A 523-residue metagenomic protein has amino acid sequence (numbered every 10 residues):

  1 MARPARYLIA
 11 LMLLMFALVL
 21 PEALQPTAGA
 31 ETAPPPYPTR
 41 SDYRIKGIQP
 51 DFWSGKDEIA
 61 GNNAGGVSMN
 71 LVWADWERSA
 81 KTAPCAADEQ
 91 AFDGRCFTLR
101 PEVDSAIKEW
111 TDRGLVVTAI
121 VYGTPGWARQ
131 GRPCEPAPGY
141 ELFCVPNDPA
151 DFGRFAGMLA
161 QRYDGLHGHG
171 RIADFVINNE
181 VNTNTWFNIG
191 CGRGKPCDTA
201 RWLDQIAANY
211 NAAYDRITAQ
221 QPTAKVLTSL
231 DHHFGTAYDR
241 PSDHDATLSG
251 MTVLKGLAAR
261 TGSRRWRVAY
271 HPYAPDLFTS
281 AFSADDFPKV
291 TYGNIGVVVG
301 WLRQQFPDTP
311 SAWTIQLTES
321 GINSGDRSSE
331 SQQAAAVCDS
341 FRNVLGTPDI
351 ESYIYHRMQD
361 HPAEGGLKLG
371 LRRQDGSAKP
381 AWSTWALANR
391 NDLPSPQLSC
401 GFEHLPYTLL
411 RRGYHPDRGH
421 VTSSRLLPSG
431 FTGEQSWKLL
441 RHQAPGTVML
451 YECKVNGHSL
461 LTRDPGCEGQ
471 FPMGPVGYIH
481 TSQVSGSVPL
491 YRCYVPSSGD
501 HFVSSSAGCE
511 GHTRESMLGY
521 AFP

Functional and structural regions predicted by a protein language model:
A2-A30: Secretory targeting and sorting signals
E31-V72: Boundary/entry segment of secreted carbohydrate-active catalytic domains
I45-P50, G65-L71, D75, V116-V121 (+9 more regions): Structural recognition of the beta-strand scaffold that forms the well-ordered cores of secreted hydrolase catalytic
D57, G153, G157-A173, R201-S331: Noncatalytic carbohydrate-binding groove/subsite architecture in carbohydrate-active enzymes
G65-R240, Y273-P275, D360-G365: Substrate-binding cleft and catalytic face of glycoside hydrolase catalytic domains, especially the flexible beta-alpha
A83, V181, W186, R327-D339 (+2 more regions): Aromatic-rich peripheral "rim/lid" segments of glycoside hydrolase catalytic domains that contact and position glycan
L398-P523: Extracellular glycan-binding segments that recognize GlcNAc-based cell-wall polysaccharides
